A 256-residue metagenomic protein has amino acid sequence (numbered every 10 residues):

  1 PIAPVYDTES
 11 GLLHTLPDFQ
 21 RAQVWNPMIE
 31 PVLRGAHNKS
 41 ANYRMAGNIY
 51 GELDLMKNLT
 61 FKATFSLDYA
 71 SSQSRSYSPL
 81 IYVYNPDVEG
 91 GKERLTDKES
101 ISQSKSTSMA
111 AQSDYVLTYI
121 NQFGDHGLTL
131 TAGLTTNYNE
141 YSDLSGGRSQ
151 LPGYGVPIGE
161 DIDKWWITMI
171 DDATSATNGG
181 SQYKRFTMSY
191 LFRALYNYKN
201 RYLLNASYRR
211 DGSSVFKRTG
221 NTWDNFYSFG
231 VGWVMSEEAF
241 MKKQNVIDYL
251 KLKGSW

Functional and structural regions predicted by a protein language model:
P1-R44, T64, D68-M188, V215-K217 (+1 more regions): Surface-exposed loop/interface segments of Gram-negative outer-membrane beta-barrel transport/assembly proteins
Y50-E52, T64, V116-I120, R193-N197 (+1 more regions): Transmembrane beta-barrel domains of outer membrane proteins
L53-L59, N121-G124, N197-N200, M235-A239 (+1 more regions): Outer-membrane beta-barrel strand-turn architecture
G153-I158, D224-W233: Feature captures outer-membrane beta-barrel proteins of Gram-negative bacteria and organelles
F192-Y208: Short, contiguous hydrophobic alpha-helices characteristic of membrane insertion segments
L204-S213, G254: Transmembrane beta-strand segments that form the barrel wall of outer-membrane beta-barrel proteins
R218-W223: Short glycine/threonine-rich loop-to-helix capping motif typified by GTGT followed within a few residues by an Asp-Pro
